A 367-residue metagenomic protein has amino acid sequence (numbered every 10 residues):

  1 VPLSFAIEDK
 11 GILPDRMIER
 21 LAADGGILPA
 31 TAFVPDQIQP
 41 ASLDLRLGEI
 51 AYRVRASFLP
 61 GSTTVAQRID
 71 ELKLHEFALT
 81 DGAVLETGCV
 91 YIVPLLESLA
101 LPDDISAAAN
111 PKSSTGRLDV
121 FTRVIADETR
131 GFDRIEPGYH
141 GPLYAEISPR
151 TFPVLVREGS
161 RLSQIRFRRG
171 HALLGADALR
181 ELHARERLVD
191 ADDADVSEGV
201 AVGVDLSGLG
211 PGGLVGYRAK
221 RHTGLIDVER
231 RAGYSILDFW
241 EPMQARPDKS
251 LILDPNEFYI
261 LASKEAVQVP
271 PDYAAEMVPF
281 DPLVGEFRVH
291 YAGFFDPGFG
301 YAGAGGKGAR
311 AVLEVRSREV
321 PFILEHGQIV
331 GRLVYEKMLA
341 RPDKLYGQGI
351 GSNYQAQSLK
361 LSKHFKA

Functional and structural regions predicted by a protein language model:
V1-A367: DUTPase catalytic domain/fold
